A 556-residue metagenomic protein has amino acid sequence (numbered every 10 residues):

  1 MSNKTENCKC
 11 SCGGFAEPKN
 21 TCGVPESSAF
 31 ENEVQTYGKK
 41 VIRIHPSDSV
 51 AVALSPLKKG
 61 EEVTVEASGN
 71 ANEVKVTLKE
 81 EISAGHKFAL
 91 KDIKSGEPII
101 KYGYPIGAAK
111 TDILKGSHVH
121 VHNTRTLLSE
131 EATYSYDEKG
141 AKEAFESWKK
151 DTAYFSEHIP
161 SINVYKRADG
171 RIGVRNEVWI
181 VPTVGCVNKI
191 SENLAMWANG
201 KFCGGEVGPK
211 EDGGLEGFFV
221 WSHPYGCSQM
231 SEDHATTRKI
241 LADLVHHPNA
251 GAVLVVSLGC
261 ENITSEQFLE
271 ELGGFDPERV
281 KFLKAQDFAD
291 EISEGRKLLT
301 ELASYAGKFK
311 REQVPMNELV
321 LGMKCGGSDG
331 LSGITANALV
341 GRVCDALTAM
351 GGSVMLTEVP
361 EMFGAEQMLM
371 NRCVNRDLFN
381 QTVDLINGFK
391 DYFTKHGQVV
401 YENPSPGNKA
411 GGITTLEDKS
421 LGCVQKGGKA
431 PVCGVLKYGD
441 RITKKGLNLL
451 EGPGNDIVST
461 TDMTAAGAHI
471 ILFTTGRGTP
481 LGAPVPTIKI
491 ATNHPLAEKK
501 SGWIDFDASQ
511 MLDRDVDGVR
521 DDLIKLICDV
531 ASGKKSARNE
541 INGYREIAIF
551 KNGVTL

Functional and structural regions predicted by a protein language model:
M1-F15: N-terminal acidic, proline/glycine-rich, low-complexity intrinsically disordered segments
C10-C12, C22-I470, R477-L556: Metallocofactor- and cofactor-centric catalytic cores in central/energy metabolism, strongly enriched
P18-K19: Non-catalytic terminal/linker segments enriched in charged/polar, low-complexity residues
